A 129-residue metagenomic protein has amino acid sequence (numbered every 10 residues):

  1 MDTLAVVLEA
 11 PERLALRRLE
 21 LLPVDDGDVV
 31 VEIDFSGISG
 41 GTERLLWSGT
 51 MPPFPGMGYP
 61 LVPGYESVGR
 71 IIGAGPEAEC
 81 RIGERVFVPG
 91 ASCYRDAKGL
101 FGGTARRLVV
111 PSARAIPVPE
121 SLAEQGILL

Functional and structural regions predicted by a protein language model:
M1-L4: Extreme N-terminal starter segment of soluble prokaryotic enzymes
A10-E12, D25: Residue-level recognition of beta-strand termini and adjacent short loop/turns
E12-E20: Short glycine/threonine/proline-enriched tight-turn/helix- or strand-capping micro-motif at secondary-structure
L21-I38, T50-S92, S121: Glycine-rich beta-strand-centered segment in the early N-terminal region that forms part of a ligand/cofactor-binding
G40-W47: Cytochrome P450 core scaffold surrounding the K-helix E-X-X-R motif and the conserved "meander" helix-loop region
W47-S48, A105: Phosphate-interaction motifs
V86-L129: NAD(P)H dinucleotide-binding glycine-rich loop of Rossmann-like/cofactor-binding domains, especially the beta1-alpha1
